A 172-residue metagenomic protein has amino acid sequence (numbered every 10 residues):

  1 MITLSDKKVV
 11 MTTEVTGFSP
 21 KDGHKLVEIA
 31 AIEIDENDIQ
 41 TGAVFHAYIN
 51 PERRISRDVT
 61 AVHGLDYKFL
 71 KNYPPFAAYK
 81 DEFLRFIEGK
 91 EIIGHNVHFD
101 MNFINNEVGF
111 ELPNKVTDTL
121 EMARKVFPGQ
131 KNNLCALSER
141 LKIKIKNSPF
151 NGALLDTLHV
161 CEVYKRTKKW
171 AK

Functional and structural regions predicted by a protein language model:
M1-K115, P128-N151: Conserved non-catalytic scaffold segment of RNase H-like nuclease domains
M1-T3, C161-K172: Acidic two-metal-ion nuclease catalytic site recognized across multiple nuclease folds, prominently DnaQ/RNase D-T
K80-D81, L158-E162: Short secondary-structure transition/capping segments
D118-A123, Y164: Short, acidic/turn-prone active-site loops that include or flank metal/cofactor- and phosphate-binding residues
L155: Acidic donor-binding loop at a coil-to-helix junction in glycosyltransferase catalytic cores that engages
